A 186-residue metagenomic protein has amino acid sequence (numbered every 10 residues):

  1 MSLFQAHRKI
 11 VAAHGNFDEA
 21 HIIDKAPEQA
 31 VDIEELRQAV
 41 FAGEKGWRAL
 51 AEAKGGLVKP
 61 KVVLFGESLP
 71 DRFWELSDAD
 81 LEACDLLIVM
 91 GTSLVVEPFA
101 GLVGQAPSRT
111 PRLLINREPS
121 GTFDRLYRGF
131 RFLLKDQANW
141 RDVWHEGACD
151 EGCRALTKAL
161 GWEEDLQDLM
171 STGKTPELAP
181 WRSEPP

Functional and structural regions predicted by a protein language model:
M1-P186: Conserved catalytic alpha/beta core of Sir2/sirtuin-type deacylases, generalized to analogous enzyme cores that bind
